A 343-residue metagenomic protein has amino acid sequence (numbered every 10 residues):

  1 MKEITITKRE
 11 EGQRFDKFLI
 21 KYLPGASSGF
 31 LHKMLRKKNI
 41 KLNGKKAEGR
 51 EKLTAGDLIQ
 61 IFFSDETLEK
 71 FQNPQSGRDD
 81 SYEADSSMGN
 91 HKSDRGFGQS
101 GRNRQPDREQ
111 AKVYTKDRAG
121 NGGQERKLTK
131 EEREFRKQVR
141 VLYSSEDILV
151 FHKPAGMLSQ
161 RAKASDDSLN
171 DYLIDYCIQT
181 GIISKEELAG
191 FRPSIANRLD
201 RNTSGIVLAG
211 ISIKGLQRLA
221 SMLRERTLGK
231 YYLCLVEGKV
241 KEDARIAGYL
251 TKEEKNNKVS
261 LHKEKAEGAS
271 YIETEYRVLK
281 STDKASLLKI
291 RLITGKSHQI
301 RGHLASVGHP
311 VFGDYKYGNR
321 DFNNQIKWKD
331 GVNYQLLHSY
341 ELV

Functional and structural regions predicted by a protein language model:
M1-K255, E267-S270: RNA pseudouridine synthases
F18, D166-L173, I213, D283-L342: Pseudouridine synthase
E48, S260-L261, Q299: A sequence-level detector of short linear motifs
K127, K137-Q138, V259-A266, I326-G331: Short, P/G- and charge-enriched loop/turn segments at secondary-structure junctions
E253-E254, H262, D314: Acidic/polar residues at beta-strand termini and the immediately following turn/coil
E273: Oxyanion-binding "anion nests"
Y276: Long C-terminal interaction/binding lobes of large macromolecular proteins
